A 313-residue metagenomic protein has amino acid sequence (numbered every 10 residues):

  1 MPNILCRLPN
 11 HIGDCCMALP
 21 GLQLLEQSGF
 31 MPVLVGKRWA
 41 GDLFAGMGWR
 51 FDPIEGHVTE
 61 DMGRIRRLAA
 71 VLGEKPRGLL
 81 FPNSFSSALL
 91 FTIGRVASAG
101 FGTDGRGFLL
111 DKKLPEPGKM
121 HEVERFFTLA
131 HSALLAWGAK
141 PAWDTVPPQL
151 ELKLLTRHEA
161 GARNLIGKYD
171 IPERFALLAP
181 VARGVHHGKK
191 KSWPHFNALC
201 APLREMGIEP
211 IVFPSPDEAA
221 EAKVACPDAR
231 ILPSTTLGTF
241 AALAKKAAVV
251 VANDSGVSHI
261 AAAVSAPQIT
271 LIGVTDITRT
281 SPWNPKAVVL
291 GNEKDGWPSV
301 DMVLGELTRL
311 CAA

Functional and structural regions predicted by a protein language model:
M1-A313: Catalytic machinery of carbohydrate-active enzymes, primarily nucleotide-sugar-dependent glycosyltransferases
